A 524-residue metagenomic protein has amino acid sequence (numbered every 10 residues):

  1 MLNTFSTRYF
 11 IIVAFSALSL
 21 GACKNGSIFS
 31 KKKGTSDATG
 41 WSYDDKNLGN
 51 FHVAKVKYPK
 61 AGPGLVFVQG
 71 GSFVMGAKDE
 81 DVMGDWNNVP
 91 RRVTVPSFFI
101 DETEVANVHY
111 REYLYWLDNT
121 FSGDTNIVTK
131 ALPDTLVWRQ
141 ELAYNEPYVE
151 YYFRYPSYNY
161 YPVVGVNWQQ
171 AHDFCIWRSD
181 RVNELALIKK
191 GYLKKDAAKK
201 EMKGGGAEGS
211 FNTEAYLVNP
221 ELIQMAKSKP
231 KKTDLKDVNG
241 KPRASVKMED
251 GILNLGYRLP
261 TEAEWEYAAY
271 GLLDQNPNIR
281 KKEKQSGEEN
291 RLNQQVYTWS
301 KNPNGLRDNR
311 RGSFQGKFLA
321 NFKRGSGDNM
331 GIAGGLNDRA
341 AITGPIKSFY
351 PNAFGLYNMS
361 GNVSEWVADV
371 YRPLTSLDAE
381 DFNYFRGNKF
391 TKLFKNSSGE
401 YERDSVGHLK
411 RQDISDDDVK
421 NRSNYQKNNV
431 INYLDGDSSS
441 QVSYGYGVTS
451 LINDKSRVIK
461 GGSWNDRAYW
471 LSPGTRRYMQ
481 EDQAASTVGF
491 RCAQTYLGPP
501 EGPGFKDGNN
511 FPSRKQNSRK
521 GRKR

Functional and structural regions predicted by a protein language model:
L2-F10: Bacterial N-terminal signal peptides that target proteins for export
I11-S16: Hydrophobic helical h-region of N-terminal Sec-dependent signal peptides in bacterial secretory/periplasmic proteins
L20-A22: C-terminal motif of bacterial Sec signal peptides marking the signal peptidase cleavage site
K24-S27, K31-D45, V68, V74 (+6 more regions): Functional-site microenvironments in short loops/helix caps that host divalent-cation chemistry
T39-Y58: N-terminal low-complexity, Pro/Thr/Ser-rich intrinsically disordered segments that act as propeptides or flexible
V53-K55, D85-N88, R476-E481: Short, P/G- and charge-enriched loop/turn segments at secondary-structure junctions
K57-Y144, N159-V182, G361, Y496: A short glycine-rich, aromatic-capped structural motif
A485-G502: Short, structured beta-strand segments at or near domain termini in extracellular proteins/domains
